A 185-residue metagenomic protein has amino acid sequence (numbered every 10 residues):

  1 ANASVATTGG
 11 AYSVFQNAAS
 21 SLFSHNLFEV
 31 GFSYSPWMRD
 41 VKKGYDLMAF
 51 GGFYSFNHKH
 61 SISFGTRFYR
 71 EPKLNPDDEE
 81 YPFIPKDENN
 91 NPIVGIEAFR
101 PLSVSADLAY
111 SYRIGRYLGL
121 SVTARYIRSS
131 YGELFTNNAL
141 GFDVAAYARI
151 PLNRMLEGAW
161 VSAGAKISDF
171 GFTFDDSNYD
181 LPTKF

Functional and structural regions predicted by a protein language model:
A1-F185: Subset of outer-membrane beta-barrel
